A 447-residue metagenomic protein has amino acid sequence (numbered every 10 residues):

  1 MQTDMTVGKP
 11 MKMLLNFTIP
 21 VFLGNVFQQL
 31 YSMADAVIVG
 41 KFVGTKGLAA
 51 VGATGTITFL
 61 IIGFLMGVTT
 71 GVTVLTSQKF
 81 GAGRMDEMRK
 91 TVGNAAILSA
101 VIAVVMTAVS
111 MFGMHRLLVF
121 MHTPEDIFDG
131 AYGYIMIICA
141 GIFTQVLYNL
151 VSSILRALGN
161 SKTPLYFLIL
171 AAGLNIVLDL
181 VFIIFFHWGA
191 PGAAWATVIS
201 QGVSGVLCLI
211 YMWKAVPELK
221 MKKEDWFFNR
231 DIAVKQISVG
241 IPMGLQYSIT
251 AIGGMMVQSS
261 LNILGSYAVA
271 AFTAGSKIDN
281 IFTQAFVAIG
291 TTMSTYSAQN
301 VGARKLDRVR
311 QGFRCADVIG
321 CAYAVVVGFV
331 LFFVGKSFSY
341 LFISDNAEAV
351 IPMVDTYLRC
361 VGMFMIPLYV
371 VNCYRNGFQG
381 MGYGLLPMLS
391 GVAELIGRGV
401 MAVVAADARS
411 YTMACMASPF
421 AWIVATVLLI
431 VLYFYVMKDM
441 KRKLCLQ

Functional and structural regions predicted by a protein language model:
M1-T18, T76-F143, F185-I241, S297-M363 (+1 more regions): Short alpha-helical transmembrane segments in multi-pass integral membrane proteins
K12-T73, S77, I241-L261: Signature of the first transmembrane helix
N16-S32, I137, Y148, A171 (+4 more regions): Transmembrane helical elements of multi-pass membrane transporters/channels
L30-L48, L118-E125, V181-W188, S248-K277 (+5 more regions): Helix-terminus/linker motif at the lipid-water interface of multi-pass membrane proteins
M33-V37, A108, R116, L150-I154 (+7 more regions): Alpha-helical transmembrane segments of multipass membrane proteins
V39-F59, E125-G130, A190-P191, I232-V239 (+5 more regions): Interfacial/gating helices of multi-pass transporter permease domains
L48-A108, Q145-P164, A271-G335, L368-S390: Small-residue-rich hydrophobic transmembrane alpha-helices
T69, I138-R156, P164-A172, A193-C208 (+4 more regions): Short runs within selected transmembrane alpha-helices of multi-pass transporters and secretion channels
